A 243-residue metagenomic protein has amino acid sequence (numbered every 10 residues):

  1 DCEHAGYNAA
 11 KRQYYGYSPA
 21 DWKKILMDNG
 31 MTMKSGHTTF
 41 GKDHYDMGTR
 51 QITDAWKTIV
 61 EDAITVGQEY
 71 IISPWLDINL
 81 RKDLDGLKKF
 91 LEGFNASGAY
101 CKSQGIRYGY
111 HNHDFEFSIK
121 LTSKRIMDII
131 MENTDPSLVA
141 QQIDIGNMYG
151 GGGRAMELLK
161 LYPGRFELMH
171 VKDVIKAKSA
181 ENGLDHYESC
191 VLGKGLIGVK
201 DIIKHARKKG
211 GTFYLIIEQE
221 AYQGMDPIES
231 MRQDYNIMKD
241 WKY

Functional and structural regions predicted by a protein language model:
D1, M33-T38, I71-S73, Y108-Y110 (+3 more regions): Hydrophobic faces of well-ordered beta-strands that scaffold small-molecule active sites in alpha/beta enzyme cores
D1-E69, G164, N236, D240-Y243: N-terminal pre-domain/capping segments
D1-P19, G41-T53, I78-K82, K88 (+5 more regions): Acidic-and-aromatic substrate-binding clefts and catalytic sites of carbohydrate-active enzymes
S18-T39, G93-C101, D128-P136, V199-I202: Alpha-helix-loop-beta-strand connector modules within alpha/beta enzyme cores
M27, I64, K102, R207-K208: Non-catalytic positions within long, well-ordered alpha-helices that form the structural scaffold/packing of enzyme
T39, L76, G183-H186: Vicinal oxygen chelate
Y45-A140, I228: Active-site acidic/histidine proton-transfer and metal-coordination neighborhood in alpha/beta enzyme cores
M127-I143, N147-Y243: Histidine-acidic metal/acid-base catalytic patches
